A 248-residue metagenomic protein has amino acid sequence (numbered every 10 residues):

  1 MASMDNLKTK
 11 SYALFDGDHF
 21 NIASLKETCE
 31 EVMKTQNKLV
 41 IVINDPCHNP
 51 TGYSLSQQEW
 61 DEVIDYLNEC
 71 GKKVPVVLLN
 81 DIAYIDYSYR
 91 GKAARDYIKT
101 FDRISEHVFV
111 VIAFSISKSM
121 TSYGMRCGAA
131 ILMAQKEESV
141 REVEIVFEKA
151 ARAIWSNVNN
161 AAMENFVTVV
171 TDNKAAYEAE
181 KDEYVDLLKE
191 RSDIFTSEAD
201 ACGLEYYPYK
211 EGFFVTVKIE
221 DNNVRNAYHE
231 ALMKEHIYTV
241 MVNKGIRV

Functional and structural regions predicted by a protein language model:
M1-V248: PLP-dependent class I/II
